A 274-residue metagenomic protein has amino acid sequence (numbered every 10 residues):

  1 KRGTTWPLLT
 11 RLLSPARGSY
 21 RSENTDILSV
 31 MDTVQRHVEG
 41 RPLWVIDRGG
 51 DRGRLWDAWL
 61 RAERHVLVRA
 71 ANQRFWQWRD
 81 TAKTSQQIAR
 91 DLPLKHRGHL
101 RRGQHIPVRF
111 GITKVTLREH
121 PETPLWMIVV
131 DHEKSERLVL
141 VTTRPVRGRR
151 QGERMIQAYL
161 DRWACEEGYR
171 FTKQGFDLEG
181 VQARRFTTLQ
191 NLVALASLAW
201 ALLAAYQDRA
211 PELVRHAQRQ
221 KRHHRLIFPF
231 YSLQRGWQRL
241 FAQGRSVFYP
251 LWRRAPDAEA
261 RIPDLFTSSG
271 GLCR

Functional and structural regions predicted by a protein language model:
R2-R274: Single, function-defining residue in the core of a domain
